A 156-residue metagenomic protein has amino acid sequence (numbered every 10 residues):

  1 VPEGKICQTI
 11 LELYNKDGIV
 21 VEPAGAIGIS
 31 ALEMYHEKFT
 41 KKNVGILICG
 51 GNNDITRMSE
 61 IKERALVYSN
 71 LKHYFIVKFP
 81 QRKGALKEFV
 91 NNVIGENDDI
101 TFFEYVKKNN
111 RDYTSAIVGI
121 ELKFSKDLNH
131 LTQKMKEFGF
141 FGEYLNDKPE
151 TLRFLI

Functional and structural regions predicted by a protein language model:
V1-K41: Active-site-adjacent helical/loop segments in soluble small-molecule enzymes
K5-I6, A26, G51-N53, R82 (+1 more regions): Short, glycine-/Ser/Thr-/acidic-enriched flexible segments
K16, P23, N43, I48-C49 (+2 more regions): Short glycine/serine/threonine-biased micro-segments
A26-I27, I46-N52, E150-F154: A short, charged, Gly/Pro-tolerant segment at domain boundaries
E33-E63: Catalytic phosphate/nucleotide-handling subdomain of diverse soluble enzymes
I55-I156: A conserved regulatory-domain signal marking ACT and ACT-like small-molecule sensing domains and adjacent regulatory
